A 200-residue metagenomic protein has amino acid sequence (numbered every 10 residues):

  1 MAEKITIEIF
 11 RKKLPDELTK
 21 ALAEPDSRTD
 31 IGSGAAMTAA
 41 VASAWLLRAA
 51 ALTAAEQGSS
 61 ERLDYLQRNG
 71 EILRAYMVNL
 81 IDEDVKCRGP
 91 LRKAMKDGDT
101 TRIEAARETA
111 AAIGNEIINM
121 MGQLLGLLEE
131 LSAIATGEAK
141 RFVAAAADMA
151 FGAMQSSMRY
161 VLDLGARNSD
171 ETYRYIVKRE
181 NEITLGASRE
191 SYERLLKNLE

Functional and structural regions predicted by a protein language model:
E3-K13, Y160, L164: Polytopic transmembrane helical bundles with strong interfacial aromatic enrichment
F10-R28: Short, hydrophobic/aliphatic alpha-helical segments
E24-L47, A139-S157: Conserved phosphate/anionic-ligand binding catalytic regions in large, soluble enzymes, centered on
G34-V41, L66, L73-L80, A110-M120 (+4 more regions): Amphipathic alpha-helix face/heptad-repeat signature
L46-R62: Phosphate-handling active-site elements
Q57-K96: A structural-propensity feature for long, helix-poor, extended segments
R88-L164: Amphipathic alpha-helical interface segments
F151-E200: Long amphipathic all-alpha helical oligomerization modules
